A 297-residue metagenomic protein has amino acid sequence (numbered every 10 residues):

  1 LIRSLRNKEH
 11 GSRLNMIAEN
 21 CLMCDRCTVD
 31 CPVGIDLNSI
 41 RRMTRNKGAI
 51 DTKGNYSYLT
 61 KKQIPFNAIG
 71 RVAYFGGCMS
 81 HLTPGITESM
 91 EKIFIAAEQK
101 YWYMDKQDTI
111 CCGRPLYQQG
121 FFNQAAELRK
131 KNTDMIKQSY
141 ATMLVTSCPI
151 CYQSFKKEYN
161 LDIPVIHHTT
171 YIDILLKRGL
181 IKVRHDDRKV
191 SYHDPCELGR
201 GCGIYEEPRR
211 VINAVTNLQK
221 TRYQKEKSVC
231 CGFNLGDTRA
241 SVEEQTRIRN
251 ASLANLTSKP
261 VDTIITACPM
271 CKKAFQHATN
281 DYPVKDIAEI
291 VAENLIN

Functional and structural regions predicted by a protein language model:
L1-S12: Sequence context of c-type cytochrome heme-c attachment sites
E9, N15-L22, R26-N297: Iron-sulfur cluster-binding electron-transfer modules in prokaryotic oxidoreductases
